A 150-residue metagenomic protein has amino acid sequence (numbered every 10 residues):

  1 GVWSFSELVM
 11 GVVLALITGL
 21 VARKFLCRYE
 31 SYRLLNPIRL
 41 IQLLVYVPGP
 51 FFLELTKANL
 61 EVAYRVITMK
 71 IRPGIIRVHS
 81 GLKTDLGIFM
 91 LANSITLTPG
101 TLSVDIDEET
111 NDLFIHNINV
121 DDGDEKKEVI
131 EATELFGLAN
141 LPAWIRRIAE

Functional and structural regions predicted by a protein language model:
G1, Y32, L43-V45, R65 (+3 more regions): Short, well-ordered helical secondary-structure segments
G1-N59: Membrane-targeting alpha-helical segments
G19-K24, T68, H79, S94: Generic preference for flexible, low-structure residues
N36-L40, R65-M69, V78: Short amphipathic alpha-helical segments, especially helix-boundary/capping motifs
F52-G74: N-terminal signal-anchor transmembrane helix
R72-E150: Terminal membrane-proximal soluble interaction domains of membrane-associated proteins
